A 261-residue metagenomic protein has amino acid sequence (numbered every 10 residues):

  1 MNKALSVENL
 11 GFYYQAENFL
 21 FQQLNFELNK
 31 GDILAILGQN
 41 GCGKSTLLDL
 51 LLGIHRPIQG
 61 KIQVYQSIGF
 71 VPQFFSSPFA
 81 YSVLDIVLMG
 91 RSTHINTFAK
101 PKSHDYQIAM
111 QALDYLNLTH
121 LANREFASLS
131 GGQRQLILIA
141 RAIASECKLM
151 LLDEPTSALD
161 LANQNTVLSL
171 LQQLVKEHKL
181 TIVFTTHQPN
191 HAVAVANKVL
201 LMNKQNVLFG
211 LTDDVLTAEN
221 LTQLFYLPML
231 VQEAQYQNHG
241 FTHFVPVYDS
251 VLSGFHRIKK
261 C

Functional and structural regions predicted by a protein language model:
M1-V7, G11-Q23, K30, R56 (+1 more regions): A short, flexible loop at the N-terminus of ABC-type nucleotide-binding domains that lies
L37-Q39: The feature captures the beta-strand-to-loop junction immediately N-terminal to the Walker
L52: Helix-to-loop junction immediately C-terminal to a conserved catalytic motif
E125-L129, Q133: Conserved ABC ATPase signature
M150-E154: Catalytic Walker B motif of ABC-type/P-loop ATPase nucleotide-binding domains
L200, K204-D214: Conserved switch/coupling elements of ABC/ABC-like ATPase nucleotide-binding domains
F225-C261: ABC ATPase nucleotide-binding domains
